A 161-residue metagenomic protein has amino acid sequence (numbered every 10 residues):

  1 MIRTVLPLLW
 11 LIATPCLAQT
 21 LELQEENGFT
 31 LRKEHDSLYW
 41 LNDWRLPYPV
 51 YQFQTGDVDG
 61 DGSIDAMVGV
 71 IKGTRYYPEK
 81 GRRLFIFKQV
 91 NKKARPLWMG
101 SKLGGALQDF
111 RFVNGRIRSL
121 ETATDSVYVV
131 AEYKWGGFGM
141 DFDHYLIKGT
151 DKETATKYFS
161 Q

Functional and structural regions predicted by a protein language model:
I2-T14: Sec-dependent N-terminal signal peptides
L17-Q161: Beta-propeller-forming repeat regions
